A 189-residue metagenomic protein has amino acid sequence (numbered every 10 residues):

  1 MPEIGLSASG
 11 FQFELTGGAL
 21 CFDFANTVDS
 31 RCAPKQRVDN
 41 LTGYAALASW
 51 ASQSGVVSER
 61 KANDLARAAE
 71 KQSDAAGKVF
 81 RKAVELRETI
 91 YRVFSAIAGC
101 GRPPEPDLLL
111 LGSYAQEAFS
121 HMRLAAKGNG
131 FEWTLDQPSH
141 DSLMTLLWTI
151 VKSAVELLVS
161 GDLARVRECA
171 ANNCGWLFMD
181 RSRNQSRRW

Functional and structural regions predicted by a protein language model:
M1-R165: Short helix-coil boundary/hinge micro-motifs
C169-A171: Short cysteine-rich clusters marking metal-coordination/redox-active sites
N173-F178: Cys/His-rich microdomains that often coordinate metals
R181: Conserved catalytic-core motifs of eukaryotic protein kinase domains, centered on the activation segment
N184-W189: Cysteine-rich micro-motifs
